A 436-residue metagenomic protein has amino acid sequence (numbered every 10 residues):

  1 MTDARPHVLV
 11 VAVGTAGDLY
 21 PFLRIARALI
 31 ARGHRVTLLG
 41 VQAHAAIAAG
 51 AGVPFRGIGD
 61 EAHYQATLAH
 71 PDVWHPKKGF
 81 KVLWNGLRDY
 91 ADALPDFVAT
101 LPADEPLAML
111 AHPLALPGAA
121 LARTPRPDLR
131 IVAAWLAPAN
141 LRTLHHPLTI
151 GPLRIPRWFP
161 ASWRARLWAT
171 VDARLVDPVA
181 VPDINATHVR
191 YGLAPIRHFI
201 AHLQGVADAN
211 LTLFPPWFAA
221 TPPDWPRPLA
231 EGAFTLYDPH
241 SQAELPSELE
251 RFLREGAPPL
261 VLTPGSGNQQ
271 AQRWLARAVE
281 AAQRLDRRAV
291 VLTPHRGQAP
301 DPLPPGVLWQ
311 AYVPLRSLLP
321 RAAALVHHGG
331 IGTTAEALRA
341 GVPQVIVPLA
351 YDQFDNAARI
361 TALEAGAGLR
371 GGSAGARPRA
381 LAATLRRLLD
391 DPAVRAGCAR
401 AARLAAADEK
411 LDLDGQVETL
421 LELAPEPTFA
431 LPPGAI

Functional and structural regions predicted by a protein language model:
T2-P54: N-terminal subdomain of nucleotide-sugar transferases
A4, W217-A324: Donor-nucleotide binding loops and adjacent catalytic segments primarily of GT-B fold Leloir glycosyltransferases
A26, L110, A311-R359: A donor-sugar binding/catalytic signature common to diverse glycosyltransferases and related nucleotide-sugar
P54-L107, A161-R166, R174, P178 (+1 more regions): Phosphate/nucleotide-donor binding subsite
D89-A165, P216-F218: Conserved nucleotide-sugar donor-interacting segment of glycosyltransferase catalytic cores, predominantly GT-B
A180-G232: Long, low-complexity segments enriched in small/aliphatic residues
Y351-T384, A396, D412: Change "using UDP/GDP/dTDP sugars" to "using nucleotide sugars
P378-I436: C-terminal amphipathic helix plus adjacent low-complexity, charged tail appended to glycosyltransferase catalytic
